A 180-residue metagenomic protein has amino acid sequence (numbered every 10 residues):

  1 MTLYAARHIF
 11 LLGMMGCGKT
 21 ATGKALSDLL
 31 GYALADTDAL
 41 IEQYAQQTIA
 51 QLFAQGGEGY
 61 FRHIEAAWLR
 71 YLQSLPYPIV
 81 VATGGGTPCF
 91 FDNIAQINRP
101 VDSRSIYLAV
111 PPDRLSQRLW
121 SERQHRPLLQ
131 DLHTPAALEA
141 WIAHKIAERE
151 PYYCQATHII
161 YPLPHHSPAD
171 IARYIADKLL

Functional and structural regions predicted by a protein language model:
T2-A6, A25, L29, R104 (+2 more regions): NTP-dependent small-molecule kinase module
L11: Hydrophobic anchor at the beta1->P-loop junction of P-loop NTPases
M14: P-loop (Walker A) phosphate-binding loop of NTP-binding proteins
C17: ATP-binding Walker
T20: Walker A/P-loop
D28-A39: Post-Walker A helix-loop "phosphate-sensing" segment adjacent to the P-loop in P-loop NTPases
T37-N98, H125: ATP-dependent small-molecule kinase phosphotransfer cores that center on conserved nucleotide phosphate-binding segments
V101-E148: A glycine- and Lys/Arg-enriched "phosphate-lid" helix/loop adjacent to the NTP-binding pocket of small-molecule kinases
